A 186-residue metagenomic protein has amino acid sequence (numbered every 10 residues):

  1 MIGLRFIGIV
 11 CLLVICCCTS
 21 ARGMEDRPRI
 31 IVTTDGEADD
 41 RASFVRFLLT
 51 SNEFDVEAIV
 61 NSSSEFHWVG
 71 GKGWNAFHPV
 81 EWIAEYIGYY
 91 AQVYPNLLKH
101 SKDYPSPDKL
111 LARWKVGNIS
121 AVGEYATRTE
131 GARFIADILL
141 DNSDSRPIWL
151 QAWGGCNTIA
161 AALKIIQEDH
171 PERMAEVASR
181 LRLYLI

Functional and structural regions predicted by a protein language model:
M1-G3: N-terminal secretory signal peptides that target proteins for export/translocation
I7-C17: Bacterial N-terminal signal peptides
R22-I186: N-terminal acidic, glycine/proline-rich low-complexity segments
